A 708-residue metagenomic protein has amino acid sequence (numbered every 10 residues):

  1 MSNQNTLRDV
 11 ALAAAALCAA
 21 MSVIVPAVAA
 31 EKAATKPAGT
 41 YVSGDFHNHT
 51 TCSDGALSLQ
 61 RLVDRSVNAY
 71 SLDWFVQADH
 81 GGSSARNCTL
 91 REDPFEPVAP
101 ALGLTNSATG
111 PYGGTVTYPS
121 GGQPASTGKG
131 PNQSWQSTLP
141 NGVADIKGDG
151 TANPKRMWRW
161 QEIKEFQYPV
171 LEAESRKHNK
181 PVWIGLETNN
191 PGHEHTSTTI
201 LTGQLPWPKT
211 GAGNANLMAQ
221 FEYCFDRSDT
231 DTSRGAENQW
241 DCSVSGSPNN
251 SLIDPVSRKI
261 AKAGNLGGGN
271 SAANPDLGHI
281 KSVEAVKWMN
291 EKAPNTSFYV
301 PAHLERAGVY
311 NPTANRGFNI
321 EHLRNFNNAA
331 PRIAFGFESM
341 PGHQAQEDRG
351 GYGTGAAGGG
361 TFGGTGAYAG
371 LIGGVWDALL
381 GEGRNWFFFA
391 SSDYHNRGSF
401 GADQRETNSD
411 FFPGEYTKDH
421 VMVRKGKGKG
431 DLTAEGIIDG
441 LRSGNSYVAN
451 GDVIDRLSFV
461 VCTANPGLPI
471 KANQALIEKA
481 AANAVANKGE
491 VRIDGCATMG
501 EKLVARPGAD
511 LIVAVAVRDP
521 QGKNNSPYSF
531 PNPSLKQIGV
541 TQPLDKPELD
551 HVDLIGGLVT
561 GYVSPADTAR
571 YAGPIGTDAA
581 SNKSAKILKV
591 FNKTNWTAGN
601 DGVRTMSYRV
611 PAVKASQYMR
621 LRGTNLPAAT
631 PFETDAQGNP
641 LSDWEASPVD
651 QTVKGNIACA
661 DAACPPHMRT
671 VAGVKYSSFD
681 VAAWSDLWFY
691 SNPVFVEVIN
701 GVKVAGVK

Functional and structural regions predicted by a protein language model:
M1-V28: Gram-negative bacterial Sec-dependent N-terminal signal peptides
A29-K708: Extended, charged catalytic domains and RNA/DNA-binding interfaces, predominantly in divalent-metal-using enzymes
